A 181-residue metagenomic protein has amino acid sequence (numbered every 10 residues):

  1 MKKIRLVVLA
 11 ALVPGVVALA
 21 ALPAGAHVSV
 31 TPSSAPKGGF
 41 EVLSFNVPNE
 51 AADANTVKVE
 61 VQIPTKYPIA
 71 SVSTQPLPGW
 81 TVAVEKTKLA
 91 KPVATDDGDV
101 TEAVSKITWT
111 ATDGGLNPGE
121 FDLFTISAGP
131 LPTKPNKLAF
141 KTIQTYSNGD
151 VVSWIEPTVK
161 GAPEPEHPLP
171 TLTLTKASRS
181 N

Functional and structural regions predicted by a protein language model:
M1-L9: Bacterial N-terminal signal peptides that target proteins for export
K2, P23, V30-K37, T145-N181: Extracytoplasmic/periplasmic copper-protein system
G15-A24: C-terminal segment of classical bacterial N-terminal signal peptides
G38-L43, D122-L123, N136-A139: Short, solvent-exposed loop/turn segments enriched in Ser/Thr/Gly
E41-P78: Low-complexity, serine/threonine/proline/glycine-rich extracellular segments that form mucin-like
K66-S105, V159-G161, P170-R179: A surface/secretory-pathway sequence property marking extracellular, secreted, or lumenal proteins enriched
I107-N136: Low-complexity, intrinsically disordered segments enriched in Ser/Thr together with acidic residues
G129-V152: Ser/Thr/Pro-rich, low-complexity mucin-like regions that serve as glycosylated stalks/linkers or repetitive adhesive
